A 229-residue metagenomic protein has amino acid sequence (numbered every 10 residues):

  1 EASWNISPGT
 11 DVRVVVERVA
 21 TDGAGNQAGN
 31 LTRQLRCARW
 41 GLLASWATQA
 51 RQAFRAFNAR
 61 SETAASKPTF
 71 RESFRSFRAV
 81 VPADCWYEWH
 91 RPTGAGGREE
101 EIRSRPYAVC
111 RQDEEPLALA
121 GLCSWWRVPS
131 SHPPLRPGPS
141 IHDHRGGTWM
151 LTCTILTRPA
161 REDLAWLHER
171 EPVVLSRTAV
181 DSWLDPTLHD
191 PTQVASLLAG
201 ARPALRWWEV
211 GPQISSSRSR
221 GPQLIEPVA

Functional and structural regions predicted by a protein language model:
E1-A229: Short linear sequence motif anchored by a di-proline
